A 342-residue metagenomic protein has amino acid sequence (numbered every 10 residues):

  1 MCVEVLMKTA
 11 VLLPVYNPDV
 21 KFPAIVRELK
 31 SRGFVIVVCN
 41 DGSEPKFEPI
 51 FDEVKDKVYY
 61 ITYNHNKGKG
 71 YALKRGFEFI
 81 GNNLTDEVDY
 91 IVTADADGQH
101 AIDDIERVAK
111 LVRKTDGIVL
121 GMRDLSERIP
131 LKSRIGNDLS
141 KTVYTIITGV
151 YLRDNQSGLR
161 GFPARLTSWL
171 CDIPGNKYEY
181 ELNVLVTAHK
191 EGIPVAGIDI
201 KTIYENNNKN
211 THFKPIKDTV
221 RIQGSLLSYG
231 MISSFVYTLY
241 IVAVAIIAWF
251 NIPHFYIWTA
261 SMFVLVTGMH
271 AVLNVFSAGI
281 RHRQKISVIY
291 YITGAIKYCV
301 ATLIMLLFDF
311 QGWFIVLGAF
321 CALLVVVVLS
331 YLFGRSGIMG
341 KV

Functional and structural regions predicted by a protein language model:
C2-T9, L13, V20, E28 (+6 more regions): Hydrophobic helical membrane-anchoring modules
K8-A10, E28-V38, V58-Y59: Short loop->beta transition adjacent to catalytic acidic/histidine clusters or analogous donor-positioning motifs
Y16-S31, K46: Short, well-formed alpha-helical segments that are part of the catalytic scaffolds of diverse glycosyltransferases
N17, D41-P45, K67, G76: Conserved short acidic donor-positioning loop in nucleotide-sugar-dependent glycosyltransferases
N40-P49, G98-Q99: A conserved acidic beta->alpha catalytic loop
D52-D86: Conserved donor nucleotide-binding strand/loop of the catalytic core
H65, Y71-F79, I102-Y178, E205-F213 (+1 more regions): Acceptor/aglycone-binding surface of glycosyltransferases and processive sugar-polymer synthases
T85-Q99: Short beta-strand-to-loop acidic/aromatic patch adjacent to the donor-nucleotide binding site
